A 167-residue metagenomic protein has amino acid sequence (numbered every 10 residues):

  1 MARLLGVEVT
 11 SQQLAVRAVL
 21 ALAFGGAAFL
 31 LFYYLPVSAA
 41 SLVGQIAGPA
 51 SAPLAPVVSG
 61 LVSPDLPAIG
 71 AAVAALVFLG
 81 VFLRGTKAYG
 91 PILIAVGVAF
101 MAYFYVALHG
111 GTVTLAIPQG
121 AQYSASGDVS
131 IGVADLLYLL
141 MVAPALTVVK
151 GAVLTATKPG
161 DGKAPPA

Functional and structural regions predicted by a protein language model:
M1-L30: Cytosolic juxtamembrane helix and N-cap/initiation of the first transmembrane helix
L20-Y34, Y89-H109: Hydrophobic alpha-helical membrane-insertion segments
L30-G48, Y105-Q119: Membrane-helix interface motif
Q45-I69: Transmembrane alpha-helix entry/boundary detector in multi-pass membrane proteins
P64-T86: Canonical alpha-helical transmembrane segments
I92, G111-D128: Membrane-proximal helix-loop-helix units in multi-pass membrane proteins
S126-A145: Individual transmembrane alpha-helices with interfacial aromatic-anchor signatures
A145-A167: Cytosolic juxtamembrane helix at the C-terminal end of the final transmembrane segment
